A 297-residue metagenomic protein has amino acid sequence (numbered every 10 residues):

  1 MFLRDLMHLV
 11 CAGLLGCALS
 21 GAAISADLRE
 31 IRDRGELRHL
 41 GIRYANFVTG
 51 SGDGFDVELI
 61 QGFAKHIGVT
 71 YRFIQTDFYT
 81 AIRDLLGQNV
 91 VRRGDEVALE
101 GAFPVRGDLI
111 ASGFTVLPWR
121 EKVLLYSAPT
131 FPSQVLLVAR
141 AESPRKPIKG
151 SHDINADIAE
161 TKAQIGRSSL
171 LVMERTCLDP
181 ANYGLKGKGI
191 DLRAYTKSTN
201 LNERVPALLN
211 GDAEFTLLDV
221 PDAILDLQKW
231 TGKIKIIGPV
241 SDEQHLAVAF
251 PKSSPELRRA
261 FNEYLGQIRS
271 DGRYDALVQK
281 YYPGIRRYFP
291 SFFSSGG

Functional and structural regions predicted by a protein language model:
H8-S20: Bacterial N-terminal signal peptides
A22-S25: Boundary at the C-terminal end of the N-terminal hydrophobic targeting segment
D27-F55: Short glycine-rich His-centered loop
I42-R43, T130-V138, P144-R145, E203 (+2 more regions): Periplasmic-binding protein-like
V57, Q61, K65, T70-A159 (+1 more regions): Acidic, polar ligand-binding/catalytic clefts
V57-H66, A139-S169, H245-I285: Extended ligand-binding regions for polar small-molecule ligands
A64-D77, Q164-R167, L185-T199, D212: A local structural motif
V97-E121, A181-L185, P206-D242: A ligand-binding cleft/hinge motif common to bilobed small-molecule-binding domains
